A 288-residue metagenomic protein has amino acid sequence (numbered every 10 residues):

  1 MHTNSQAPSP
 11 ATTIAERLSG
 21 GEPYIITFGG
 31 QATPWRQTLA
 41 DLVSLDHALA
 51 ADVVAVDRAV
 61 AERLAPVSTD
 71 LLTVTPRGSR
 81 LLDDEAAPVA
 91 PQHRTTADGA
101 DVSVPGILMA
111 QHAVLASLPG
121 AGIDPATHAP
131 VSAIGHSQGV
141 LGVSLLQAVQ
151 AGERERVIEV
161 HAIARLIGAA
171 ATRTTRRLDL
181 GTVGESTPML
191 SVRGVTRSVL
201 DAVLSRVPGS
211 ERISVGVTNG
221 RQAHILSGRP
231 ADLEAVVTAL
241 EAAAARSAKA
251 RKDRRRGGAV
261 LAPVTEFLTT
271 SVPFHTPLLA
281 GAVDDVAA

Functional and structural regions predicted by a protein language model:
M1-A7: N-terminal acidic, proline/glycine-rich, low-complexity intrinsically disordered segments
P8-L200: FabD-like malonyl-/acyl-CoA
L146-A288: Alpha/beta catalytic cores of group-transfer enzymes, especially the acyltransferase/condensing modules of polyketide
